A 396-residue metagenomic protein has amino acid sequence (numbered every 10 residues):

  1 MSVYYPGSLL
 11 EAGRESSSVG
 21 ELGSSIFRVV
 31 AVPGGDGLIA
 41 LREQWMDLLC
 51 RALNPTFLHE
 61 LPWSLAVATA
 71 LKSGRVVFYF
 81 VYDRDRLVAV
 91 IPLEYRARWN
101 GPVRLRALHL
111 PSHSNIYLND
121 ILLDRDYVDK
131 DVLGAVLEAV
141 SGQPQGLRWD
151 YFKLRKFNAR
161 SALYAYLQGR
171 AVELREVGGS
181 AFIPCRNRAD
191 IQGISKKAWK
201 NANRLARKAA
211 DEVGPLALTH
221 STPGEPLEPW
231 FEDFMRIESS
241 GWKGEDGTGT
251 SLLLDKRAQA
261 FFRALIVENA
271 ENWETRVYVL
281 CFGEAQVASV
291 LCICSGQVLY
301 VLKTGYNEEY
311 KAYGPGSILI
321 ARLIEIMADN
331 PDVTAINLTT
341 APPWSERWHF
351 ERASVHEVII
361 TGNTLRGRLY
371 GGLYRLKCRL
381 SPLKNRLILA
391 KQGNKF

Functional and structural regions predicted by a protein language model:
M1-E21, V128-S221: Acyl-donor-binding surface of acyltransferase catalytic domains
S2-F27, A31, Y95, A159 (+4 more regions): Active-site/acyl-donor-binding loops of N-acyltransferases
S18-I39, V128-E138, M235-R236: N-terminal short leaders/motifs
V29-L108, F157-E176, G193-K311: A conserved beta-strand-loop-helix scaffold within acyl/acetyltransferase catalytic domains
D36, V128, E225, G362-L365: Residue-level detector of flexible, active-site-proximal loop/helix-junction positions within diverse enzyme catalytic
R75-V76, Y82, R96-V177, C294-A353 (+1 more regions): Acyl-donor binding region in acyl/amide transferases
E138-V140, K197-R204, E284, I326 (+2 more regions): A general structural signal for short secondary-structure boundary/capping elements
